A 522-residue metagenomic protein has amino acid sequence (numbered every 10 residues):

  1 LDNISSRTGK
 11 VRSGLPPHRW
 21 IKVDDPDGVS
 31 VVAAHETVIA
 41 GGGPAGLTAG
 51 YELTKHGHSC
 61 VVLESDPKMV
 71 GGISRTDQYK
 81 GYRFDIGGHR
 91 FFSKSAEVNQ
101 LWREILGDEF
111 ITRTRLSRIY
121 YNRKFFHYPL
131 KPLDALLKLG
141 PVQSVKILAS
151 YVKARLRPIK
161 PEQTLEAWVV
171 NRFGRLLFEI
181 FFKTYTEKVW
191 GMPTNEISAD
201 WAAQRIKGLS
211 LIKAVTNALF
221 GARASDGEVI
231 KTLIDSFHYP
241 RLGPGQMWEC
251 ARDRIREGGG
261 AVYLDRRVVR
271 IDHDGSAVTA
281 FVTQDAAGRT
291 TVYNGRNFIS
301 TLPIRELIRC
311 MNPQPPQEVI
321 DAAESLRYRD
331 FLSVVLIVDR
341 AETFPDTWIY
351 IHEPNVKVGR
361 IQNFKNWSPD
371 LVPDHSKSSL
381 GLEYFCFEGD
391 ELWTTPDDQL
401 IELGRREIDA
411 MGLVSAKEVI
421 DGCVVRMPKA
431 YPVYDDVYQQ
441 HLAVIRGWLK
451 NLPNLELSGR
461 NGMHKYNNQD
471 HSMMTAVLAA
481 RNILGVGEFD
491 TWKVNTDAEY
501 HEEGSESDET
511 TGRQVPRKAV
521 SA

Functional and structural regions predicted by a protein language model:
L1-V38, K55-H56, G504-A522: Extreme N-terminal leader/targeting segments of oxidoreductases
L15, H56, P240, R266-V414 (+5 more regions): Mid-domain catalytic core of redox enzymes that form a hydrophobic substrate pocket/lid adjacent to a catalytic redox
H35-V62: N-terminal Rossmann-like FAD-binding beta1-loop-alpha1 element of flavoenzymes
A45, K68, R305: Conserved Rossmann-like nucleotide-cofactor binding loop
T54-Q78: Glycine-rich FAD pyrophosphate-binding loop
K80-R157: Dinucleotide-binding Rossmann-like beta1-alpha1 core, especially the glycine-rich loop that anchors the ADP
V145-I271, T279, D285-A286: Active-site/ligand-binding neighborhood in enzyme catalytic cores
V425-P428, Y434-A522: C-terminal lid/capping helical subdomain adjacent to the catalytic/cofactor pocket in oxidative enzymes
